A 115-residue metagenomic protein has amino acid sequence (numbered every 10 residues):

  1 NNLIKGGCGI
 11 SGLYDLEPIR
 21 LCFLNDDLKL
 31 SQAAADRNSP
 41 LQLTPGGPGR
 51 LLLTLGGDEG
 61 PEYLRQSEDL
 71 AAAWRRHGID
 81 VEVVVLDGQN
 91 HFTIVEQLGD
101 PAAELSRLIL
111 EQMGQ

Functional and structural regions predicted by a protein language model:
N1-K29, A35-D36: Primarily recognizes the serine-hydrolase "nucleophile elbow" in alpha/beta-hydrolase and SGNH/GDSL folds
L3-K5, G49-R50, I79: Loop/turn elements at helix/coil->beta-strand transitions in domains of secreted/extracellular proteins
I10-L13, G56-G57, L86: Active-site-proximal beta-strand/loop segments in catalytic clefts of secreted hydrolases
L16, D58-E62: Acidic catalytic loop of the alpha/beta-hydrolase fold
L28-T44, G49: Active-site nucleophile elbow and catalytic-triad environment of alpha/beta-hydrolase enzymes
G47, L53-G56: Short beta-strand/loop motif that positions the catalytic acidic residue of the alpha/beta-hydrolase fold
T54, L64-A71, R75-Q115: C-terminal catalytic histidine-bearing segment of alpha/beta-hydrolase fold enzymes
